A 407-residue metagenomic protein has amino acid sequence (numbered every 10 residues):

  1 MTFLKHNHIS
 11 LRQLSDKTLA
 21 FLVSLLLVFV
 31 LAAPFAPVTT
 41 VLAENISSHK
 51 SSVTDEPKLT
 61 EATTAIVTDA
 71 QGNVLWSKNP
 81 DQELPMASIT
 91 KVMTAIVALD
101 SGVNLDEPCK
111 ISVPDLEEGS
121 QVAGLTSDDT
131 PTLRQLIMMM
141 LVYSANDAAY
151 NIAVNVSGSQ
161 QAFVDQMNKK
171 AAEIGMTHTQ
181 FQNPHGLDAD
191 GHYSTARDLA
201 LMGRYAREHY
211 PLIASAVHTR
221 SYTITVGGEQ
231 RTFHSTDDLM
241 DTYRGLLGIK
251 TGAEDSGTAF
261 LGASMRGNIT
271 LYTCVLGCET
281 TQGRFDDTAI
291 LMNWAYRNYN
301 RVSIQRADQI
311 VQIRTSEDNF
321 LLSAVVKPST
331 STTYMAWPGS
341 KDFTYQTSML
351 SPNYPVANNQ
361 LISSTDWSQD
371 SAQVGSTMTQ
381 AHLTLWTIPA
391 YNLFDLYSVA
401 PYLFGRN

Functional and structural regions predicted by a protein language model:
M1-L14: N-terminal secretory signal peptides that target proteins for export/translocation
L4, T60-T63, G245-L246: A broad structural signal for short, well-ordered beta-strand segments within beta-sheet-rich domains
H6-H8, T18, P328: N-terminal cationic leader/targeting segments used for protein routing and processing
S15-L27: Sec-dependent signal peptide hydrophobic core
F29-T40: C-terminal segment of classical bacterial N-terminal signal peptides
T40-P211: Active-site-adjacent loops and short helices of periplasmic peptidoglycan-processing enzymes
T177, D188-Y193, R197-N407: Domain-terminus/edge residues, biased toward the C-terminal soluble/receptor-binding domains of extracytoplasmic
